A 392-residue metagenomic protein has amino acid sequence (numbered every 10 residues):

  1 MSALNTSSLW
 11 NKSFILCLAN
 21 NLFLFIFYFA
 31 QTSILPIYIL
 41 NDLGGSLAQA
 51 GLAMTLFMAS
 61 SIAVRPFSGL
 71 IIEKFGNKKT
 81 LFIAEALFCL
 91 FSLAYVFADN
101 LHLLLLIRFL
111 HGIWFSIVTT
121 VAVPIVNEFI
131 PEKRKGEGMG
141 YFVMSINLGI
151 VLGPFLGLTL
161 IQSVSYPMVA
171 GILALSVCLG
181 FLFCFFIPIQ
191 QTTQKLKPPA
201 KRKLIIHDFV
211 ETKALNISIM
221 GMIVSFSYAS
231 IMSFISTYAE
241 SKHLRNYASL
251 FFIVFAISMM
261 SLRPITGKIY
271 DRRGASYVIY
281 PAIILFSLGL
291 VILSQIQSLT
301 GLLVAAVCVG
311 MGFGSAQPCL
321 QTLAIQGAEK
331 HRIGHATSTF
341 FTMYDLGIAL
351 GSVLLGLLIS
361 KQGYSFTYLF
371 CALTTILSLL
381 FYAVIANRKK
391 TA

Functional and structural regions predicted by a protein language model:
S2-W10, I189-I219: Juxtamembrane intracellular "pre-TM" segments in multi-pass secondary transporters
S13-L43, A50-G51, Y228-T237: Helix-loop boundary and gating motifs at the non-cytosolic
M58-P66, I150-V151, A256-P264, I348-A349: Residue-level signature of mid-helix packing/kink "hotspots" within the transmembrane helices of 12-pass Major
V64-G76, R263-G274, I359: Helix-to-loop junctions at the C-terminal end of transmembrane segments in multipass secondary transporters
K79-L93, Y277-V291: Structural signature of the two symmetry-related core transmembrane helices
H102-L110, T300-C308: Paired small-residue
F109-S145: Cytoplasmic helix-loop-helix junction between adjacent transmembrane helices in 12-TM secondary transporters
A174-K195, F381-A386: C-terminal membrane-cytosol helix-exit motif in multi-pass small-molecule transporters
